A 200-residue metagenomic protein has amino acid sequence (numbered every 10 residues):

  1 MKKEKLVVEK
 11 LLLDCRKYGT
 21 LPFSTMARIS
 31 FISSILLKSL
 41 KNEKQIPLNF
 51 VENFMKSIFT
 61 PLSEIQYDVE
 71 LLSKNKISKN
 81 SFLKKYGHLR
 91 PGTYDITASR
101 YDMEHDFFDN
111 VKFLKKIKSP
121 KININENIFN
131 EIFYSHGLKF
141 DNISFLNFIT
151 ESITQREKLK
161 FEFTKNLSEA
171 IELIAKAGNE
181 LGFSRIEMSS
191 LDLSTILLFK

Functional and structural regions predicted by a protein language model:
M1-K200: Contiguous hydrophobic, helix-prone segments at protein termini that mediate membrane targeting/anchoring
